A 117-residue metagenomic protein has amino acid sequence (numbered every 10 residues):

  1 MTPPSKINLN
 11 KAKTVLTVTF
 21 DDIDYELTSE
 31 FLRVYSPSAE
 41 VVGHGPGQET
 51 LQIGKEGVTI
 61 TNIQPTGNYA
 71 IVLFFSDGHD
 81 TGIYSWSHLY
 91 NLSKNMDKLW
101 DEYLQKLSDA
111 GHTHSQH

Functional and structural regions predicted by a protein language model:
M1-H117: Motif-centric detector for short Cys/His coordination patterns
